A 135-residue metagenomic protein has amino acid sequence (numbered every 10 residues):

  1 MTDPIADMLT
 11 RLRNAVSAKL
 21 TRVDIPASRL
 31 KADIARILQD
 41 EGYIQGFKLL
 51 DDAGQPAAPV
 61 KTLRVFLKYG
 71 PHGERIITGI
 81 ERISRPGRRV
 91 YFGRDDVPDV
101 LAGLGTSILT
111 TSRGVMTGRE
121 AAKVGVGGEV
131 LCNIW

Functional and structural regions predicted by a protein language model:
M1-W135: Core subunits and conserved enzymes of cellular information-processing and envelope-translocation systems across
